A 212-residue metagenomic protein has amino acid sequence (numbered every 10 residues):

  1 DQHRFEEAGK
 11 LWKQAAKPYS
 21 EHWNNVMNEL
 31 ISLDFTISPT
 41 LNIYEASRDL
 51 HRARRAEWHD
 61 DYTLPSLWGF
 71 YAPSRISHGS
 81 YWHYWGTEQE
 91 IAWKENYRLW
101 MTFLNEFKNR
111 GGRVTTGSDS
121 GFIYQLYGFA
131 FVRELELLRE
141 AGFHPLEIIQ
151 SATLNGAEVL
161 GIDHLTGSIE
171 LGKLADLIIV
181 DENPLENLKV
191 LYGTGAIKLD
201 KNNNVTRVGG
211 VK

Functional and structural regions predicted by a protein language model:
D1-A141: Active-site neighborhoods of metal-dependent hydrolases
E29-S32, F107-N109, E170-L171, L191-Y192 (+1 more regions): Extracellular/periplasmic catalytic domains that process cell-envelope and extracellular macromolecules
S38, G117, S168, I179-V180 (+1 more regions): Conserved active-site loop/cleft motifs that coordinate metal ions or position small ligands
S47-R48, Q125-L126, N155-A157, A175 (+1 more regions): Short secondary-structure boundary/hinge segments and terminal tails
R52-R54, F131, L160-I162, Y192-I197 (+1 more regions): General N-terminal targeting signals
W68, H78, W85, G111 (+4 more regions): Feature targets compositionally biased, intrinsically disordered low-complexity regions with long contiguous runs
H83-W85, I91, Y97, T102 (+2 more regions): C-terminal helical cap
L174-K212: C-terminal cap of metal-dependent C-N hydrolases
